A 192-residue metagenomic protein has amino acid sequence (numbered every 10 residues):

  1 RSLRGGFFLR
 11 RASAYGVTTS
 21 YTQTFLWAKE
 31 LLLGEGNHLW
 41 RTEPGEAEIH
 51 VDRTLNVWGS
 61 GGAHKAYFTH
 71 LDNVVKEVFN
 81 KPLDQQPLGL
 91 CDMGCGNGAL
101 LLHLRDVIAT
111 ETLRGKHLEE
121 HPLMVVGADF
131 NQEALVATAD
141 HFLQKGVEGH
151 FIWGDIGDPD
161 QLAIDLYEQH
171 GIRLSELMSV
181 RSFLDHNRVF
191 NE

Functional and structural regions predicted by a protein language model:
R1-G89: Conserved Class I S-adenosyl-L-methionine-dependent methyltransferase catalytic core
G59-L71, G96-L101, F130-A134, I156-D158: Phosphate/oxyanion-binding active-site loops and adjacent basic polyanion-contact surfaces
P82-P87, R114-P122, I172-S175: Short helix-terminating capping/connector loops at secondary-structure junctions
Q85-A99: Conserved class I S-adenosyl-L-methionine
N97-L118: Conserved SAM-binding loop of SAM-dependent methyltransferases across substrates and taxa, primarily the Class I
P122-D129: Conserved SAM-binding motif I beta-strand of class I
E133-R173: S-adenosyl-L-methionine
M178-E192: Mobile active-site "lid"/loop adjacent to the S-adenosyl-L-methionine
